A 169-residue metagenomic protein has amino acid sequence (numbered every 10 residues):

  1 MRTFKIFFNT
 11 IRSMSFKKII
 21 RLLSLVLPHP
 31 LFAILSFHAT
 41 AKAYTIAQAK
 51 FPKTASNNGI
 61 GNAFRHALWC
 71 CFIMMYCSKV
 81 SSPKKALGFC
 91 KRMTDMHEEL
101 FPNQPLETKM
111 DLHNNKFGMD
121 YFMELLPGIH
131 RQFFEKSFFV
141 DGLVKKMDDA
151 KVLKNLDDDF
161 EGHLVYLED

Functional and structural regions predicted by a protein language model:
M1-M93, E99-D169: Intrinsically disordered, low-complexity, mixed-charge
